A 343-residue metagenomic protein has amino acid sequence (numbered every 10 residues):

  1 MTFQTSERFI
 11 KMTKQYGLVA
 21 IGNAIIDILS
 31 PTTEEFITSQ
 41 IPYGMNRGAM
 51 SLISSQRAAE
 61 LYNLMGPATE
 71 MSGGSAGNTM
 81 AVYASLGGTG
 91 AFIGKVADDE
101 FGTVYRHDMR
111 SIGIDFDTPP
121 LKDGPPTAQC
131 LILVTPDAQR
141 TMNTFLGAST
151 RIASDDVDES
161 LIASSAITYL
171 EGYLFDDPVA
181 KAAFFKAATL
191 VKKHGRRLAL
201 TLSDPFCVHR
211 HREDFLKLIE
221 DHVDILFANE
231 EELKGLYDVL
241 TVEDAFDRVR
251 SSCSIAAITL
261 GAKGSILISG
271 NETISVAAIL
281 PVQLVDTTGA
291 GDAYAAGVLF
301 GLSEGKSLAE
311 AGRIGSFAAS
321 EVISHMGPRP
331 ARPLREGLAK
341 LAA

Functional and structural regions predicted by a protein language model:
F3-I93, T103-V104: Glycine-rich phosphate/adenosyl-contacting loop at the front of the ribokinase-like
S6-I28, S39-G44, A49, L64 (+3 more regions): Conserved phosphate-binding/catalytic region of the ribokinase-like
G90, F116, L198-A199, A256: Hydrophobic beta-strand scaffold residues
S111-P125: A glycine-rich helix N-cap at a beta->alpha junction
D117-L121, I132-P178: Conserved phosphate-binding/catalytic loop of the ribokinase/pfkB sugar-kinase fold
Q129-L133, G264-L267: Short beta-strand scaffold segments in enzyme catalytic cores
I167-D247, K263-S265: Conserved beta-alpha-beta core of the PfkB/ribokinase-like small-molecule kinase fold
